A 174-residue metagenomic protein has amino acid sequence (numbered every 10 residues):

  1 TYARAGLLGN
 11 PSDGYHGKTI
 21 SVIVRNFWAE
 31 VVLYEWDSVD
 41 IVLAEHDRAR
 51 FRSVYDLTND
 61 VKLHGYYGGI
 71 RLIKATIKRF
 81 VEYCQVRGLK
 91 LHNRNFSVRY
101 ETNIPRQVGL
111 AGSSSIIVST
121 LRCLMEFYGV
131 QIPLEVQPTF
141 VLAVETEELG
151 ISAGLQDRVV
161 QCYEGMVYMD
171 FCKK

Functional and structural regions predicted by a protein language model:
T1-L110, R122-L134, T139, Y163-M166 (+1 more regions): ATP-binding N-lobe of GHMP and related small-molecule kinases
Q107, E147-I151: Secretory-pathway/luminal and periplasmic proteins that interact with or process carbohydrate-rich
S113: Short, conserved phosphate/pyrophosphate- and ester-handling motifs at nucleotide-, phospho-/glycolipid
S119: Active-site signature of alpha/beta-hydrolase-fold catalytic machinery across serine- and Asp/Cys-nucleophile hydrolases
V141-V144, V159: Short alpha-helical scaffolding segments that buttress acidic/His motifs in well-ordered protein cores
G150-K174: Acidic-enriched catalytic cores of C-N bond-cleaving enzymes acting on peptides and small amides
